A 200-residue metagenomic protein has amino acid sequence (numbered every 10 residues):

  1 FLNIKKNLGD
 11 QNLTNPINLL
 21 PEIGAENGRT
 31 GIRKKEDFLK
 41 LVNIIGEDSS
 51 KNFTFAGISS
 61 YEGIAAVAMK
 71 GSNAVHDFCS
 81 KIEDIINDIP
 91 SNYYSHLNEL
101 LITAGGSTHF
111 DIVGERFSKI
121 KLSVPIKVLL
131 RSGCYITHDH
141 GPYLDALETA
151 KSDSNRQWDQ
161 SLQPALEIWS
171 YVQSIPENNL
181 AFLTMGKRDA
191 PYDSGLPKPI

Functional and structural regions predicted by a protein language model:
F1, E22: Catalytic beta/alpha-barrel core
N7-N18, G24-R156: Active-site loop/helix belt of alpha/beta enzymes
I136-I200: Charged (often Lys/Glu-rich) extended helix/loop segments that serve as interaction or gating elements
